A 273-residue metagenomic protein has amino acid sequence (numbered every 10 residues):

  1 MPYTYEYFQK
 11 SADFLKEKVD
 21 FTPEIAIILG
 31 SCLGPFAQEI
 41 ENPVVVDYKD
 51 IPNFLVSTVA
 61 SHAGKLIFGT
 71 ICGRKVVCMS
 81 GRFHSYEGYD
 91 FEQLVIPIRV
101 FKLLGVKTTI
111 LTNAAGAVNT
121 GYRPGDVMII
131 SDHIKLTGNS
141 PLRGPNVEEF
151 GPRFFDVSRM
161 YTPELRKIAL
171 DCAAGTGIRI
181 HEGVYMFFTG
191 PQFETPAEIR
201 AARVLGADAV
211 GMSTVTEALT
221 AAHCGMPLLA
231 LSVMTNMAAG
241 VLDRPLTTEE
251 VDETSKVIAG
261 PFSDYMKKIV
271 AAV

Functional and structural regions predicted by a protein language model:
M1-V157: Metabolite-binding pocket within alpha/beta catalytic cores that recognizes anionic/polar moieties
F101-G105, R203, A222: Non-catalytic positions within long, well-ordered alpha-helices that form the structural scaffold/packing of enzyme
K107-T108, D208, P227: Short acidic/polar active-site loop segments enriched in Thr and Asp
I134, G138, G144-P191: Histidine/lysine/aspartate-rich catalytic loop segments that bind and position anionic ligands
F150-Y161, A173, I199, S255-K267: Polyanion-binding loop/helix "lid" in catalytic or ligand-binding cores
D171-D208, M266, V273: Active-site/ligand-binding-proximal alpha/beta "capping" segment
M212-E250: Zn-dependent metallopeptidase/amidohydrolase metal-coordination segment
A239-V273: His/Asp/Glu-rich mid-to-C-terminal helical/loop segments that flank catalytic regions of hydrolases
